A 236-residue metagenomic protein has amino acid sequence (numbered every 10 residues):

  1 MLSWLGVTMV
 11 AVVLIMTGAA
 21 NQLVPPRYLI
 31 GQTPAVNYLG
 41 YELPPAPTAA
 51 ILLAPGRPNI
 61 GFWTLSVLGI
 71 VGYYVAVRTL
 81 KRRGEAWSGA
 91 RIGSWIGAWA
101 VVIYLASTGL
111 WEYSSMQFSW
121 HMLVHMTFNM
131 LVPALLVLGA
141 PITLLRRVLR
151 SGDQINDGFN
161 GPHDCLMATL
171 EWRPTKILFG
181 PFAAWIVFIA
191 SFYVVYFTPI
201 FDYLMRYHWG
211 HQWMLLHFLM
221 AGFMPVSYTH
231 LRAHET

Functional and structural regions predicted by a protein language model:
L2-V7, R91: Alpha-helical transmembrane segments and their helix-start/interface "positive-inside/aromatic belt" motifs in integral
A11-N37, W99-S115, W185-M205, M224-Y228: C-terminal ends of transmembrane alpha-helices and the immediately adjacent extracellular/lumenal or cytosolic loop
Y38-G56: Juxtamembrane membrane-water interface segments that cap and precede transmembrane helices
F62-Y73, T127-R146, H217-Y228: Hydrophobic cores of alpha-helical transmembrane segments in multi-pass inner/ER membrane proteins, independent
E85-G97, P181-F182: Membrane-interfacial loop-to-transmembrane alpha-helix junctions, especially the N-terminal start
S114-M126, L204-M214: Non-cytosolic membrane-interface motifs at loop->transmembrane helix junctions
V148-K176: Membrane-interfacial, low-structure loops and terminal tails that flank and connect transmembrane helices in multi-pass
T229-T236: Conserved small/polar residues in nucleotide/adenosyl-binding loops
